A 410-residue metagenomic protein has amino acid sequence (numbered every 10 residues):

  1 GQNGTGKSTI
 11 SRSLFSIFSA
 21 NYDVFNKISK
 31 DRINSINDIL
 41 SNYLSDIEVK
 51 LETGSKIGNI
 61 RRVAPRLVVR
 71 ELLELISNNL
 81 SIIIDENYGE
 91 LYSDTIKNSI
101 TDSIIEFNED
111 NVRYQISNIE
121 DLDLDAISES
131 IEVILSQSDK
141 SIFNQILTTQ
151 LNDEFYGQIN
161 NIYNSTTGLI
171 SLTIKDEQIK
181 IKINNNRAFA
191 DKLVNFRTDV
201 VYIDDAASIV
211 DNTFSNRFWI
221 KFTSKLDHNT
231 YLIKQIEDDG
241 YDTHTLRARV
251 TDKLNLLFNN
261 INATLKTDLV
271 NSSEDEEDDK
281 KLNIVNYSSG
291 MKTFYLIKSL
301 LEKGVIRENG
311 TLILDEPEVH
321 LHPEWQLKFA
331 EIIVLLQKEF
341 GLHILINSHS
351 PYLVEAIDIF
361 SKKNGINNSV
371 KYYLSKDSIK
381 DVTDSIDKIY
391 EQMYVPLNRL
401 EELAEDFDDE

Functional and structural regions predicted by a protein language model:
G4-T5: ATP-binding Walker
S8: Walker A/P-loop
I17-N309, K380-E410: Phosphate-coordinating catalytic segments in nucleotide- and nucleic-acid-processing enzymes
I297, K328-I333: Conserved hydrophobic alpha-helix in the ABC-type ATPase nucleotide-binding domain
D315-P317: Walker B catalytic acidic pair
H322-P323, L327: Conserved D-loop-proximal element of ABC-family nucleotide-binding domains
N347-H349: H-loop/switch region of ABC-family ATPase nucleotide-binding domains
